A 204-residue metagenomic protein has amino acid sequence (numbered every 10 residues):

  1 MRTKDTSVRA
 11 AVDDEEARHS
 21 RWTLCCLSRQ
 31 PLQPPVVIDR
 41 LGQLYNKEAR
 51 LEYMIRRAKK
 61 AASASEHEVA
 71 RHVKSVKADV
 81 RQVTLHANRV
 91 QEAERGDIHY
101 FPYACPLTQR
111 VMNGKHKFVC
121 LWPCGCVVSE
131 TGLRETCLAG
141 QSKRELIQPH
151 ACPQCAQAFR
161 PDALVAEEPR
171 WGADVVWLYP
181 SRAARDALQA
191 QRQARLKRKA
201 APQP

Functional and structural regions predicted by a protein language model:
M1-P204: Replace "small metal-dependent catalytic modules" with "small catalytic or cofactor-binding modules
